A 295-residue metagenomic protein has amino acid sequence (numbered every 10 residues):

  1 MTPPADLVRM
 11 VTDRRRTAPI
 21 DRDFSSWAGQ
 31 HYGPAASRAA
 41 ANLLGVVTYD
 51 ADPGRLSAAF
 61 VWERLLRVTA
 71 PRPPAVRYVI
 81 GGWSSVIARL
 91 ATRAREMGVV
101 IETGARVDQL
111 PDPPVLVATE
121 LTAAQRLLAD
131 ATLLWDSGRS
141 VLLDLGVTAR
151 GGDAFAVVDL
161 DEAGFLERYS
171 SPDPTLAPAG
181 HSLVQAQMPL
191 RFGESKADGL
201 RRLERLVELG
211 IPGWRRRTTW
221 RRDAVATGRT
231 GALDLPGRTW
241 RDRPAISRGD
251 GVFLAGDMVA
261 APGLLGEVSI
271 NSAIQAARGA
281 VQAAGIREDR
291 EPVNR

Functional and structural regions predicted by a protein language model:
M1-L66, P73-Y78: Rossmann-like flavin
T17, D21, G33-R38, V79-W83 (+4 more regions): Generic structural signal for well-ordered, non-membrane alpha-helical segments in soluble metabolic enzymes
W27, L43, R89, Q275 (+1 more regions): Alpha-helical scaffold segments in soluble metabolic enzymes
E63-P111: Helical element adjacent to the flavin cofactor pocket in flavoenzyme catalytic cores
I101-T103, V117, L254: A structural signal for the hydrophobic beta-strands that form the central parallel beta-sheet of Rossmann-like
A105-K196, R243, N294: Mid-domain catalytic core of redox enzymes that form a hydrophobic substrate pocket/lid adjacent to a catalytic redox
Y169, T175-R295: Conserved flavin/dinucleotide-binding core of flavoenzymes
